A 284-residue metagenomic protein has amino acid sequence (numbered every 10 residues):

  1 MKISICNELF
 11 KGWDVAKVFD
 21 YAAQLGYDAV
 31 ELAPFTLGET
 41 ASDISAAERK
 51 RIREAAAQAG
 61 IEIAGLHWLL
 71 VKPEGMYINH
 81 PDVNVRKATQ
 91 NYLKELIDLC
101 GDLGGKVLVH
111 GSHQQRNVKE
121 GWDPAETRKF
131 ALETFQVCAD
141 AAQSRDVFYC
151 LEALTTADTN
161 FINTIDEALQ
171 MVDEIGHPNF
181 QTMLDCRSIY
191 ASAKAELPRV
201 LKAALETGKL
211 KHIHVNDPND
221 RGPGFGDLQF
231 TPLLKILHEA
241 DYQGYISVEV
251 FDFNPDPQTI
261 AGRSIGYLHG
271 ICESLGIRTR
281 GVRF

Functional and structural regions predicted by a protein language model:
M1-G26, A57, K94, G104-K106 (+1 more regions): Histidine-acidic metal/acid-base catalytic patches
L9-K11, P34-T36, L69-K72, H113-R116 (+4 more regions): Active-site-proximal loop/turn and secondary-structure-junction residues that shape catalytic pockets, frequently
K17, A57-Q58, G75-Q181, A191 (+1 more regions): Active-site acidic/histidine proton-transfer and metal-coordination neighborhood in alpha/beta enzyme cores
A33-E39, Y77-D82, E249: Glycine-/proline-rich flexible loop or hinge segments
A33-R53, S112, K119: Glycine-rich, proline-tolerant flexible connector loops at the mouths of alpha/beta enzymes
S42-R49, D82-R86, G121-R128, F161 (+3 more regions): Flexible, glycine- and charge-enriched loops at secondary-structure boundaries
A55, I63-L66: Conserved alpha-helical segments that form or flank metal/cofactor-binding pockets of metalloenzymes
